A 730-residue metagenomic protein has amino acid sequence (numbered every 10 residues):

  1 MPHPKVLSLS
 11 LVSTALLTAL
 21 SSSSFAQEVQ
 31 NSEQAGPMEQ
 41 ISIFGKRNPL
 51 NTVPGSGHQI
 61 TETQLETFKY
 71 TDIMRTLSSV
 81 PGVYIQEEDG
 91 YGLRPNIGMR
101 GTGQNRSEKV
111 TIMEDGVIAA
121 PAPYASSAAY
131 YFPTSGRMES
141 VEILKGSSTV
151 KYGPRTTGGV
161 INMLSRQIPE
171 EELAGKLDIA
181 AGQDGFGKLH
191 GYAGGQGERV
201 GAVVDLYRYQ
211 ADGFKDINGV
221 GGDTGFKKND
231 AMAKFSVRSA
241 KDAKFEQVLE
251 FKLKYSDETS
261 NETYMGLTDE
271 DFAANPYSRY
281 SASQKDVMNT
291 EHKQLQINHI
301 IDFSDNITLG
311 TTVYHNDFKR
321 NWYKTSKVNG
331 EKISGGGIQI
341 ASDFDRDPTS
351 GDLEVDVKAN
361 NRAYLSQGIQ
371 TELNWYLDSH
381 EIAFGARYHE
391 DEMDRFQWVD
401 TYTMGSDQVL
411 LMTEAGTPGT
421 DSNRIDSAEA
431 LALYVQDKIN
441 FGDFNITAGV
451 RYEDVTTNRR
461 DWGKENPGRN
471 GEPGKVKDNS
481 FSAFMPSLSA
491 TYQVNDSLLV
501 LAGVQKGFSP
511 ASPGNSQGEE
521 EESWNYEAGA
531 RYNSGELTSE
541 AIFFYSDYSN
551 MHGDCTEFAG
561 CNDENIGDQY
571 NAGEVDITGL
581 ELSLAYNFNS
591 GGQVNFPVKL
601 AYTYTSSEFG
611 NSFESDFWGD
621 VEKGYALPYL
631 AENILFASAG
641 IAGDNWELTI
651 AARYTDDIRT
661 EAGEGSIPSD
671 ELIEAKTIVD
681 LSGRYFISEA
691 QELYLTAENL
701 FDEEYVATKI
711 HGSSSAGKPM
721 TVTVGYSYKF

Functional and structural regions predicted by a protein language model:
Q27-E66, M74: Short, acidic, small-residue-rich periplasmic hinge/interaction motif at the N-terminus of Gram-negative outer-membrane
V29-S32, Y376-S379, N440-I446, N495 (+5 more regions): Gram-negative outer-membrane beta-barrel transporters
M74, S78-V117: Extracytoplasmic beta-strand/coil segments of soluble accessory domains associated with Gram-negative outer-membrane
V117-K145, A233: Short acidic/polar hinge/loop motifs at secondary-structure boundaries that mediate gating or recognition
A174, A181-Q210, G219-T263, T290-S304 (+1 more regions): Transmembrane beta-barrel wall of Gram-negative outer-membrane proteins
K244-Q294, R320-W322, R362: Flexible loop and strand-edge segments within Gram-negative outer membrane beta-barrel domains
N298-D302, N306-S326, Q493, L499-G503 (+3 more regions): Membrane-embedded beta-barrel scaffold of Gram-negative outer-membrane proteins
D356, E381-N495, N515: Signature of Gram-negative outer-membrane beta-barrel scaffolds
